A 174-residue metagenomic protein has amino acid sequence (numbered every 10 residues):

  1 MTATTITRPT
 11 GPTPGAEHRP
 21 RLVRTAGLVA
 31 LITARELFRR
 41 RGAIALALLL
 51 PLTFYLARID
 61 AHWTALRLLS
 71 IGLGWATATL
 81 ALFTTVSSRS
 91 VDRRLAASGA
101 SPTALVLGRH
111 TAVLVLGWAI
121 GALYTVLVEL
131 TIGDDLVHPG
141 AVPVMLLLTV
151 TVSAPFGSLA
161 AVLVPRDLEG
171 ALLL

Functional and structural regions predicted by a protein language model:
T2-F54: Aromatic- and glycine-rich beta-strand/loop motifs that create alpha-glucan
E36-A81, A171-L174: Hydrophobic alpha-helical transmembrane segments of multi-pass membrane transport/permease proteins
L37, T79-P102, R109-H110: Transmembrane helix boundary and interhelical loop/hinge segments in multi-pass membrane proteins
T53-L73, Y124-L147, A161-V164, L168: Membrane interfacial helix motifs at helix-loop boundaries and amphipathic/re-entrant anchors
R67-I71, A78-F83, A112, L116 (+1 more regions): Alpha-helical transmembrane segments of multi-pass integral membrane proteins
T77-A81, L123, V152-L159: Hydrophobic/aromatic residues in alpha-helical transmembrane segments
P102-E129: Selective transmembrane-helix segments that form parts of the transport pathway or gating/packing helices in multipass
V150-L174: A structural motif at transmembrane helix-loop-helix junctions in multipass membrane proteins
